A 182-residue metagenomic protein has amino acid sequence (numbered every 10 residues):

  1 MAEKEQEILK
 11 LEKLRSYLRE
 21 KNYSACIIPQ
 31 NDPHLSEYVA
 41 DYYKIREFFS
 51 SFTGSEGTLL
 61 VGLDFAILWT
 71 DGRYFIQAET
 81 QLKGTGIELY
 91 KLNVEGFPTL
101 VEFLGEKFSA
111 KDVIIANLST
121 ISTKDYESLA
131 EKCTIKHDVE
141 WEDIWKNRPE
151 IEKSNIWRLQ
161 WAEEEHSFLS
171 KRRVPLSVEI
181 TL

Functional and structural regions predicted by a protein language model:
A2-S109, I121-L182: N-terminal accessory/capping or targeting/presequence segment of soluble
D112-L118: Short glycine-rich phosphate-binding loop at a beta-alpha junction
